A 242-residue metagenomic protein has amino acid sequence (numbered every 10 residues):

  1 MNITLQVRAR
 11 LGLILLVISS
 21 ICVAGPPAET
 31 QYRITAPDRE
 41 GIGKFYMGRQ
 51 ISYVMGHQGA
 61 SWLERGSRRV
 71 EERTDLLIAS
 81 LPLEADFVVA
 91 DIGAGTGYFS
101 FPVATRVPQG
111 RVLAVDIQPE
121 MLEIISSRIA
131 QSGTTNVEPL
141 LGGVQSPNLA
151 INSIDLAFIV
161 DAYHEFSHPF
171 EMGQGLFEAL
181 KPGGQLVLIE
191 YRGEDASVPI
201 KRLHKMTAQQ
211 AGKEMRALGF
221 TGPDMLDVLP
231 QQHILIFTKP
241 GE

Functional and structural regions predicted by a protein language model:
N2-L13: Bacterial N-terminal signal peptides that target proteins for export
P26-E84, V88: Class I SAM-dependent transferase core
A90, A94-S146: Class I SAM-dependent methyltransferase SAM/SAH-binding core
P147-L156: A short acidic, Gly/Pro-enriched loop at the edge of an enzyme's catalytic core that lines a small-molecule cofactor
D155-F170: A short SAM/SAH-binding and catalytic strip from SAM-dependent methyltransferases
F170-Q185: A short glycine-rich, Lys/Arg-flanked "PGG" loop and its adjoining helix->strand segment in the class I
Q185-G212: Conserved class I S-adenosyl-L-methionine
L218, D224-E242: Core SAM-dependent methyltransferase catalytic element
